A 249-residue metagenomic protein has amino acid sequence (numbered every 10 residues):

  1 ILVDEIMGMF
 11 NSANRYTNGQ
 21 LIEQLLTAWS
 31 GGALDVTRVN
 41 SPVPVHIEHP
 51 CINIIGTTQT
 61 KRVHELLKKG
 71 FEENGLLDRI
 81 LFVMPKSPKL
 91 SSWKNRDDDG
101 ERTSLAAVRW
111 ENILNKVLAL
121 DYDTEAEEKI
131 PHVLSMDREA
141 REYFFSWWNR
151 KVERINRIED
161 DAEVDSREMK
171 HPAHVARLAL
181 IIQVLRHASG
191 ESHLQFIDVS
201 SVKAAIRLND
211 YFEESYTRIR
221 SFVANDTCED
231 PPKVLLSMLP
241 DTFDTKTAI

Functional and structural regions predicted by a protein language model:
I1-I249: Phosphate-handling catalytic cores of nucleic-acid transaction enzymes
